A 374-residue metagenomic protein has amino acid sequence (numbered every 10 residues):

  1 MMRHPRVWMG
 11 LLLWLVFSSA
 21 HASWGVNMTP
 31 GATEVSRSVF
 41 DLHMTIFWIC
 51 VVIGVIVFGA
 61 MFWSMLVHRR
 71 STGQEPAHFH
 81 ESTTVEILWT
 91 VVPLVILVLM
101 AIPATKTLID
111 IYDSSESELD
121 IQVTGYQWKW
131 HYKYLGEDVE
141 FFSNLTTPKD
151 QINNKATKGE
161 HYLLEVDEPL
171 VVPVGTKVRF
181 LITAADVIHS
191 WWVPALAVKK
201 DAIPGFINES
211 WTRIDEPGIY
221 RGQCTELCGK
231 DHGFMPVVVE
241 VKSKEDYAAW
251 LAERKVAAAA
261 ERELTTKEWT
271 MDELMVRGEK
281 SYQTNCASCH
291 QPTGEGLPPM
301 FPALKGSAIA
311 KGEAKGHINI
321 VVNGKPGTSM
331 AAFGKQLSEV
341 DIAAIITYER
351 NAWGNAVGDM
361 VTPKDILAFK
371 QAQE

Functional and structural regions predicted by a protein language model:
M1-A22: N-terminal secretory/membrane targeting signals
A22-T45, M65-V276: Non-transmembrane, membrane-proximal soluble domains of secreted or membrane proteins
H43-G54: Alpha-helical transmembrane segments
G54-H68: Alpha-helical transmembrane segments
T225-G229, H290-G296, V322, T347-N351: Detector for the c-type heme attachment site
V238, A303, S329-A332: Conserved beta-strand positions that form and line the central face of beta-propeller blades
R254-M275, E279-K280, T284, A332-E374: Flexible coil segments in periplasmic/lumen-exposed cytochrome c-class electron-transfer proteins
M271-L297, K305-N323: Sequence/structural segment immediately N-terminal to covalent heme-attachment motifs in c-type and related
